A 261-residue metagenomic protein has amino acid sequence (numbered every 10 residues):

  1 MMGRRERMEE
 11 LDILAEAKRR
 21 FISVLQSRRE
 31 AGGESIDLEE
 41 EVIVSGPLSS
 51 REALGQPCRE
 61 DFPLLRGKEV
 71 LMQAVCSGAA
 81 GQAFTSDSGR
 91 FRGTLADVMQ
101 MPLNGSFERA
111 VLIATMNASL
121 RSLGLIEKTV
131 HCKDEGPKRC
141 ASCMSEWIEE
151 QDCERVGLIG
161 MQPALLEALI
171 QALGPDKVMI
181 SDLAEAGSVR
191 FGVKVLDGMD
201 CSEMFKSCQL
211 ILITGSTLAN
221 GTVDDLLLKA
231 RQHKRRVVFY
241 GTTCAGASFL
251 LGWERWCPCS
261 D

Functional and structural regions predicted by a protein language model:
M2-P163, A168: Electropositive, gly/pro-rich neighborhoods at or near active sites that engage anionic ligands
R155, D176-K177, R236: Residues at the starts of beta-strands that form the adenosine-phosphate
Q162, A184, T243: Residues in the short beta-alpha loop(s) of Rossmann-like NAD(P)-binding domains
P175-V189: NAD(P)-binding Rossmann-fold cofactor-contacting core
V195-F205: Short acidic low-complexity segments
C208: An anion/phosphate-binding loop that grips the pyrophosphate of nucleotide cofactors and donors
G215-L218: A short SAM/SAH-binding and catalytic strip from SAM-dependent methyltransferases
T222-D261: C-terminal functional extensions of proteins
